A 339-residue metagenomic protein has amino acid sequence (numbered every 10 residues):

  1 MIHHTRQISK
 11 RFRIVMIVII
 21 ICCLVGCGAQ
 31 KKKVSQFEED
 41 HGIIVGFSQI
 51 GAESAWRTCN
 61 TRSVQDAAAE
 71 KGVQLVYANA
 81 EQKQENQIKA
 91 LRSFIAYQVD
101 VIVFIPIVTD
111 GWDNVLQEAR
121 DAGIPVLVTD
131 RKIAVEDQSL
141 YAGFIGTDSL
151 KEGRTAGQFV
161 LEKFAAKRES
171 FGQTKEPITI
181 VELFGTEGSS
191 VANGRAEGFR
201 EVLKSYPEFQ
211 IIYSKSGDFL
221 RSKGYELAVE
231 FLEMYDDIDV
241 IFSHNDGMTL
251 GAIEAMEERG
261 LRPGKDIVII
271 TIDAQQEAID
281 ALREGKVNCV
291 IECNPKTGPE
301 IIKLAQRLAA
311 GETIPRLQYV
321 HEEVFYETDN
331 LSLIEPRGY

Functional and structural regions predicted by a protein language model:
M1-I44, Q117-A122: Short, low-complexity disordered leader/linker segments with a strong preference for bacterial N-terminal type II
C27-G28, K33-I43, P177-E187, V191 (+2 more regions): Hinge/cleft segment of the Venus flytrap/periplasmic-binding protein
F37-E38, G42-A67, V76-S93, Y97-V99 (+4 more regions): Extracytoplasmic "Venus flytrap"
E39, V45, Q87, F144-K175 (+3 more regions): Hydrophobic alpha-helical segments within soluble ligand-binding/sensing domains
W56-K71, E152-A156, S190-F209, L227 (+1 more regions): Short, solvent-exposed amphipathic alpha-helices that sit in or adjacent to ligand/effector-binding or catalytic
Y77-N79, V135-E162, S214, E284-P295: Short beta-strand elements at the ligand-binding edges of bilobed clamshell
F104-D121, G198-F199, Y213-D280: Hydrophobic alpha-helical
N114-K151, K167, G172-T179, Q275-A281: Flexible loop/hinge segments that line or gate small-molecule binding clefts
